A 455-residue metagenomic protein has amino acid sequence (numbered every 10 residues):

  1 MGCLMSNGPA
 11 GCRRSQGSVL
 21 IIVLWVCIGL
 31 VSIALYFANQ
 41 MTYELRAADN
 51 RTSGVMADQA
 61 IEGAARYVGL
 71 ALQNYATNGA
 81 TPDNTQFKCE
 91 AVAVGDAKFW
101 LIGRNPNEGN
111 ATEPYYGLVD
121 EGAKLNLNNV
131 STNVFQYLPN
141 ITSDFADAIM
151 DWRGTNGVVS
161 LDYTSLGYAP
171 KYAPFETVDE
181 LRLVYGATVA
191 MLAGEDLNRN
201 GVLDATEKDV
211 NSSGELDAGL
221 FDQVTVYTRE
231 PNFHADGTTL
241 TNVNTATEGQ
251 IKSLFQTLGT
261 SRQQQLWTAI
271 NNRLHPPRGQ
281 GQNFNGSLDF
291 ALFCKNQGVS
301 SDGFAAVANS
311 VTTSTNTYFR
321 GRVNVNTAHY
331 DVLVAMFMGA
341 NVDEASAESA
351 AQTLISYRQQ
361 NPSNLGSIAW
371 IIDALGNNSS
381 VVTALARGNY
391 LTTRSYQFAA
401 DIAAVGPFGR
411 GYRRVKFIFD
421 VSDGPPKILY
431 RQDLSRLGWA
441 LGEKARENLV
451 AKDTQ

Functional and structural regions predicted by a protein language model:
G2-N7, Q16-Q455: Compositionally biased linear targeting/interaction segments
